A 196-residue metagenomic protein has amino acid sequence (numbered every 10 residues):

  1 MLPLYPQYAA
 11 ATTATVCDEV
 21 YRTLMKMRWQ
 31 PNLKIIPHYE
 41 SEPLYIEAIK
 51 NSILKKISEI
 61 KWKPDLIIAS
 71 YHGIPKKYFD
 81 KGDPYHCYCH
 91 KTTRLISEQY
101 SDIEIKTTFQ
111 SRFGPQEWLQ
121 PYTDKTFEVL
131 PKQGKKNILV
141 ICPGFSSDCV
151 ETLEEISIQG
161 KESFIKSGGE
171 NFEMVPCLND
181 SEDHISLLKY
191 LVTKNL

Functional and structural regions predicted by a protein language model:
L2-L196: Extended amphipathic ligand-handling, pore-lining, and cofactor/metal-binding catalytic surfaces
